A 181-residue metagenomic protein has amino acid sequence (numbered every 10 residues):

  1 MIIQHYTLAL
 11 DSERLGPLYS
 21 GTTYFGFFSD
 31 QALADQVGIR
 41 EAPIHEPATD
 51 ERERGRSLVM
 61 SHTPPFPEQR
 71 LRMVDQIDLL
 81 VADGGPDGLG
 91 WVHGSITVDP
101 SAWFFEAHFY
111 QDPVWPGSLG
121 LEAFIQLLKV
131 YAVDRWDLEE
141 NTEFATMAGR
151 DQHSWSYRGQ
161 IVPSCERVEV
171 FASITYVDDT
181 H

Functional and structural regions predicted by a protein language model:
M1, G21, F25-G26, I125-T175: Hydrophobic beta-strand-centered segment that forms part of the acyl-chain substrate-binding groove
I2-A9: OB-fold/S1-family single-stranded nucleic acid-binding modules
A9-E13, T22-V114, E139, A145 (+2 more regions): Non-catalytic linker/capping segments at the edges of enzyme domains
L15, F124: Active-site-proximal flexible loops/turns
L121: C-terminal substrate/ligand-recognition segments
